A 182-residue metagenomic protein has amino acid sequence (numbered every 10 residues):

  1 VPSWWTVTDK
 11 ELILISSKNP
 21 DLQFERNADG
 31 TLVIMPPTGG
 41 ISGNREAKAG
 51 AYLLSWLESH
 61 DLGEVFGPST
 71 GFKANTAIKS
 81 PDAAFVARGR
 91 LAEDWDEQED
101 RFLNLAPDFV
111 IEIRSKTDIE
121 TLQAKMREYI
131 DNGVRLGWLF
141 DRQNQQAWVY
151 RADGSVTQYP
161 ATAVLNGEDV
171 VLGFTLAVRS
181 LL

Functional and structural regions predicted by a protein language model:
V1-L182: Gly/Pro/Ser/Thr-rich low-complexity, intrinsically disordered segments predominantly at protein N-termini
